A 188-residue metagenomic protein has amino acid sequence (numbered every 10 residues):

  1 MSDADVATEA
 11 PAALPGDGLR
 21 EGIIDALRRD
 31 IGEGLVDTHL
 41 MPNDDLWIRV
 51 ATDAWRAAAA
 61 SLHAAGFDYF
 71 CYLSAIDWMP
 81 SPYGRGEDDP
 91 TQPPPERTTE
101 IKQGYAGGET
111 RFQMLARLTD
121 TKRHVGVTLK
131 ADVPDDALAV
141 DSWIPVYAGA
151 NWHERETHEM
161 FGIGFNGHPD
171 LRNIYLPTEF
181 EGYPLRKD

Functional and structural regions predicted by a protein language model:
M1-D188: Terminal low-complexity/charged segments
